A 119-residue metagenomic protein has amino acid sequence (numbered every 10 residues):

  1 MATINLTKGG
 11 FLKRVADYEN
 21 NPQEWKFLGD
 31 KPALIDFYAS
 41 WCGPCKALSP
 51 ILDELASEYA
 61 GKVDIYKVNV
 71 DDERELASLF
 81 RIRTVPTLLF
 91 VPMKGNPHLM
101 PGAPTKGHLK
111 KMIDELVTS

Functional and structural regions predicted by a protein language model:
M1-L12, D114, T118-S119: N-terminal targeting signals for export/organelle localization
N5, F37, L52-A56, A60-E75 (+1 more regions): Thiol-based oxidoreductase modules, predominantly thioredoxin-like and allied folds used for disulfide exchange
L6-A33: A short beta-strand-turn-helix
G9-L12, R74-E75, G107: Acidic phosphotransfer microenvironment of two-component signaling modules
D30-A33, Y38-W41, T84: Short pre-active-site segment immediately N-terminal to redox-active cysteine/selenocysteine motifs in thiol-based
F37-I51: Conserved redox-active cysteine motifs that mediate thiol-disulfide chemistry, especially di-cysteine Cys-X(1-2)-Cys
K46, L79-R83: A short glycine-leucine-enriched loop at secondary-structure breakpoints that most characteristically corresponds
T84, L89-S119: Non-catalytic, surface beta->alpha helical segment in thiol-disulfide oxidoreductase systems
